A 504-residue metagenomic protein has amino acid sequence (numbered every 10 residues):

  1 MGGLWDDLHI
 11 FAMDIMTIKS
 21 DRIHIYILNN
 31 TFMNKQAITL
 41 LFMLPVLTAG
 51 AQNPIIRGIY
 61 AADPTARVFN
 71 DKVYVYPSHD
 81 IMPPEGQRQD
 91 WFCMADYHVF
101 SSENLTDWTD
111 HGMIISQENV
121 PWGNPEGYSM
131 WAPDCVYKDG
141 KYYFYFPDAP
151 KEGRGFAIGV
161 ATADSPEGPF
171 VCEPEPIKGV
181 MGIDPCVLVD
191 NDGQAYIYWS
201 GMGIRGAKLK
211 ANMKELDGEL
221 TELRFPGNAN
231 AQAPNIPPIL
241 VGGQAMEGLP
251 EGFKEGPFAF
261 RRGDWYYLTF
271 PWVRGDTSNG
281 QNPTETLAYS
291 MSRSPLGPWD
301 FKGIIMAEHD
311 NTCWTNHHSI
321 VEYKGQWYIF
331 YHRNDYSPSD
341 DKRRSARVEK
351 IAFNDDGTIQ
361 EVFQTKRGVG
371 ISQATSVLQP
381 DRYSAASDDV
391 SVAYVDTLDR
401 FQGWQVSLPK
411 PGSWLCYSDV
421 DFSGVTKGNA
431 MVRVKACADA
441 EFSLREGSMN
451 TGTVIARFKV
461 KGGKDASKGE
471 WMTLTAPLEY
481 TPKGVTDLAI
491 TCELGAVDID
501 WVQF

Functional and structural regions predicted by a protein language model:
M1, W5, I10-M16, D21-Q52: Bacterial Sec-dependent N-terminal signal peptides
G50-F504: Carbohydrate-active catalytic/glycan-binding domains of CAZyme proteins, especially the secreted or lumenal ectodomains
